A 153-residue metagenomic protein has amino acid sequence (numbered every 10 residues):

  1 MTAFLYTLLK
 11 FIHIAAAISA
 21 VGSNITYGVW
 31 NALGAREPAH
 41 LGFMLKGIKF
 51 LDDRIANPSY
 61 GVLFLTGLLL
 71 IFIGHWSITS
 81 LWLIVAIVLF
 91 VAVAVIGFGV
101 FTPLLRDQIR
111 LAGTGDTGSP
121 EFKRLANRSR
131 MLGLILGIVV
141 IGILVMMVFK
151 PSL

Functional and structural regions predicted by a protein language model:
M1-L153: Polytopic transmembrane helical bundles with strong interfacial aromatic enrichment
